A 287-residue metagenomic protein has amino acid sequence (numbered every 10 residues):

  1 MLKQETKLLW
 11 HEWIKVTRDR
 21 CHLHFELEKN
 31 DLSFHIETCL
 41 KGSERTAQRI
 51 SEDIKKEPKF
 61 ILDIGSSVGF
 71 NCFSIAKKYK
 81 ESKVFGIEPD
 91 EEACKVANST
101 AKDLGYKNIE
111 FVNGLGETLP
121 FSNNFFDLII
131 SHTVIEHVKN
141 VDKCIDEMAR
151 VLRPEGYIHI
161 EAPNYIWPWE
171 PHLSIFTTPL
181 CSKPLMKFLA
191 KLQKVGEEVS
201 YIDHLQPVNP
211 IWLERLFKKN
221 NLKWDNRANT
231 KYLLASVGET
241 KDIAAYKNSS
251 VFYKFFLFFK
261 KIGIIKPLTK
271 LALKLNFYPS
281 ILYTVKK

Functional and structural regions predicted by a protein language model:
E5-L32, Q193, L205, I211-R215 (+1 more regions): A C-terminal cap/extension of S-adenosyl-L-methionine-dependent methyltransferases that defines the acceptor-substrate
C39-E57, S74: Conserved alpha-helix/loop element of class I SAM-dependent methyltransferases that forms part of the SAM/SAH-binding
S67: Conserved glycine-rich SAM-binding loop
F70-K78, S82-E117: Class I SAM-dependent methyltransferase SAM/SAH-binding core
E117-L128: A short acidic, Gly/Pro-enriched loop at the edge of an enzyme's catalytic core that lines a small-molecule cofactor
S131-V134: A short beta-strand submotif of the Rossmann-like class I SAM-dependent methyltransferase core that lines
D142-Y157: A short glycine-rich, Lys/Arg-flanked "PGG" loop and its adjoining helix->strand segment in the class I
H159-K187: Conserved class I S-adenosyl-L-methionine
